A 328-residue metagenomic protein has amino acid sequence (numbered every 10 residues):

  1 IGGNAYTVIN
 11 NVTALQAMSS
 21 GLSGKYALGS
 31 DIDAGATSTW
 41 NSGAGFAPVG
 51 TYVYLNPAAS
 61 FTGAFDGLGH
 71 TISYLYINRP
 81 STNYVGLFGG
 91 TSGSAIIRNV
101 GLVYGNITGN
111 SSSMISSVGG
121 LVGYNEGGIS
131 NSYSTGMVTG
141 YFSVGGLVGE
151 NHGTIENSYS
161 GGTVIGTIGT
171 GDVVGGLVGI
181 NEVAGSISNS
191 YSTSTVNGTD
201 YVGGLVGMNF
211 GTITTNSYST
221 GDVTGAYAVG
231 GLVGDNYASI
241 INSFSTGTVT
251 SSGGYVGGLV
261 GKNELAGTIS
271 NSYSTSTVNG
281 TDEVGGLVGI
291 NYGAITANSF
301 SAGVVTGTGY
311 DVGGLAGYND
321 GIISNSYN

Functional and structural regions predicted by a protein language model:
I1-N328: Surface-exposed repetitive/solenoidal architectures
